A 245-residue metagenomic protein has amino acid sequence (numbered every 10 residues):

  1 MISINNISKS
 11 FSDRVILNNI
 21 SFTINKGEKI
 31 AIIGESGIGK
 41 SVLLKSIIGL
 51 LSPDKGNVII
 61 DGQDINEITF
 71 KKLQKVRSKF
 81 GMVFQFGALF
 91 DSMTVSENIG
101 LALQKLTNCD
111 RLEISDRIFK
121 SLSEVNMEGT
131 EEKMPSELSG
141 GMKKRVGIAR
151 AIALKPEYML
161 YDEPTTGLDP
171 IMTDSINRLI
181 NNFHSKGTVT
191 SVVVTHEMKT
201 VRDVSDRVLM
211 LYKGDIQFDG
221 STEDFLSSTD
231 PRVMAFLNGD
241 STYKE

Functional and structural regions predicted by a protein language model:
I48: Helix-to-loop junction immediately C-terminal to a conserved catalytic motif
D64, R111-G129: Conserved ABC ATPase "signature" region
M134-L138, M142: Conserved ABC ATPase signature
A153-E157: A short, proline-enriched helix->beta-strand linker immediately N-terminal to the Walker B motif in ABC-type P-loop
M159-D162: Catalytic Walker B motif of ABC-type/P-loop ATPase nucleotide-binding domains
T195-H196: H-loop/switch region of ABC-family ATPase nucleotide-binding domains
